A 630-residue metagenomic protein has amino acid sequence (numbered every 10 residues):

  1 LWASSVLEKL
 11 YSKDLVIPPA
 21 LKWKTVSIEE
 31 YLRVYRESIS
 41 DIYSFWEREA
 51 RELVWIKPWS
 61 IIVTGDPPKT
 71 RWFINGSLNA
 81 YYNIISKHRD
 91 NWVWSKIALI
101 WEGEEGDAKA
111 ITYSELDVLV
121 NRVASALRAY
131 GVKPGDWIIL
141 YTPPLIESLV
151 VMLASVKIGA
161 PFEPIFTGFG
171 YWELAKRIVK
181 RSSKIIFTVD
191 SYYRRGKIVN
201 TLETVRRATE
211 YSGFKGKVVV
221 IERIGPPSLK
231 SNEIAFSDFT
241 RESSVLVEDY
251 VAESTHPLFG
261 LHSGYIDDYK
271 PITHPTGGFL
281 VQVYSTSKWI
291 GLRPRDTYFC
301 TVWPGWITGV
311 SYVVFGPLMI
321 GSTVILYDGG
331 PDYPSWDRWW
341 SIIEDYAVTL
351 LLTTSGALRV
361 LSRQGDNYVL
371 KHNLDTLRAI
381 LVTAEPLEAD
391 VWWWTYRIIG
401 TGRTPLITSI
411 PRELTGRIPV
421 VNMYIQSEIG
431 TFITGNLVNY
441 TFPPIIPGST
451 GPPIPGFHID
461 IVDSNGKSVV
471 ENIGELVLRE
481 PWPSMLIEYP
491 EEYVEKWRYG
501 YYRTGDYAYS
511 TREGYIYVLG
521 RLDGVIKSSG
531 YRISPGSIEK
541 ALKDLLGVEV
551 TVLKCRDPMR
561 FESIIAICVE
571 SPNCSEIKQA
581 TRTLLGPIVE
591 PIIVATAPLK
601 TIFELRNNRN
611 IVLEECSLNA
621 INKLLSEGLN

Functional and structural regions predicted by a protein language model:
R36, Y82, L99-L153, G170-A175 (+3 more regions): Conserved AMP-binding/adenylate-forming core of the ANL superfamily
S95-I97, V219-I221, G225-P226, K230-D268 (+2 more regions): Conserved pre-ATP/AMP-binding loop-to-beta segment of ANL
L140, I165-S191, V205, E344 (+4 more regions): AMP-binding/adenylate-forming catalytic core of the ANL superfamily
P143, I185-T204, I224-G225, D328-P331 (+3 more regions): Adenylate-forming
K157-F236, T354-S355, E570-P572: Structural core segment of the AMP-binding/adenylate-forming
K217, I526, L553-R556, I565-I567 (+1 more regions): Conserved C-terminal "lid"/linker of ANL adenylate-forming enzymes
L280-T297, G305-L350, R363-Q364: Conserved AMP-binding/adenylation subdomain of ANL enzymes
A379-I380, L387-Y515, D523-V525: Conserved AMP-binding/adenylate-forming
